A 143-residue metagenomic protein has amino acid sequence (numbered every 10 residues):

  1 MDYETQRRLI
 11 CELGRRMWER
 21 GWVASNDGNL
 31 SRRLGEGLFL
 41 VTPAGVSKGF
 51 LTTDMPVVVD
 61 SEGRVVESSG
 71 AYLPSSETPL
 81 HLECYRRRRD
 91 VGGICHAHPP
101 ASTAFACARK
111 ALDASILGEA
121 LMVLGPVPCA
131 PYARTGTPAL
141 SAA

Functional and structural regions predicted by a protein language model:
M1-A143: Glycine-rich flexible loops
